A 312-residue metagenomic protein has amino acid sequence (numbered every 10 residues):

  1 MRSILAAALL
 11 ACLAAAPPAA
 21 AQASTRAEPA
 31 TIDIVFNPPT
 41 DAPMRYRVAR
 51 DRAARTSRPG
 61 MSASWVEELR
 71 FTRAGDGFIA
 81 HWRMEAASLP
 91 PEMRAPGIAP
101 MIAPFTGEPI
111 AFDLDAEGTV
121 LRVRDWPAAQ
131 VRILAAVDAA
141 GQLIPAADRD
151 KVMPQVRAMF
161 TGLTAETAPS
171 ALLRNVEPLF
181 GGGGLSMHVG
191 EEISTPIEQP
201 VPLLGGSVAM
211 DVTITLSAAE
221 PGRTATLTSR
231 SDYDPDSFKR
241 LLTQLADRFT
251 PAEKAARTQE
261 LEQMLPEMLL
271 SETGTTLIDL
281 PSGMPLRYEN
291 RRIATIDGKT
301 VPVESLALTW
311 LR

Functional and structural regions predicted by a protein language model:
M1-A8: Bacterial N-terminal signal peptides that target proteins for export
R2, A20-Q22: Short, low-structural-confidence N-terminal segments
A11-C12: Repetitive helical segments and hydrophobic/amphipathic motifs
A15-P18: N-terminal signal peptide c-region/cleavage motif recognized by signal peptidases
A23-T106, I110-D115, G184-R312: Acidic, serine/threonine-rich low-complexity disordered tracts
P91-P154: Surface-exposed, polar helix/loop patches in the mature regions of secreted/periplasmic/lumenal proteins that form
G141-A168, D234: Alpha-helix capping and helix-coil boundary motifs
Q155-E198, L269: Alpha-helix-centered segments that form part of catalytic cores
